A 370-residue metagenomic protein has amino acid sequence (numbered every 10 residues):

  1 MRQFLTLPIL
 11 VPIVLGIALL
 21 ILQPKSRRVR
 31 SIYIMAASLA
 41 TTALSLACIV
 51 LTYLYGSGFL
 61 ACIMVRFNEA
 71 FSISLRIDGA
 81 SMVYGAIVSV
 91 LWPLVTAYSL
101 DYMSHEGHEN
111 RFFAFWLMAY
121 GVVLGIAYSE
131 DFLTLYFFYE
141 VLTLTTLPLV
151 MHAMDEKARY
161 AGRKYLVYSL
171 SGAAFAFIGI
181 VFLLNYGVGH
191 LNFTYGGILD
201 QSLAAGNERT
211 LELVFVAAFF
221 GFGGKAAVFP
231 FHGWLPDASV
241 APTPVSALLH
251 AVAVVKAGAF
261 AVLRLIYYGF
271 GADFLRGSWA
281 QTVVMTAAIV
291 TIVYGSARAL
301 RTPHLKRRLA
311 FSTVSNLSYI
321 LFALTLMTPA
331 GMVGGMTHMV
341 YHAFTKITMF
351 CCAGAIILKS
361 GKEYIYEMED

Functional and structural regions predicted by a protein language model:
M1-T6, A18-A114, G189-D200: Transmembrane helix-loop-helix hairpins at membrane boundaries of multipass inner-membrane proteins
L10-V11, M82-L91, V283-V290: Hydrophobic alpha-helical transmembrane segments
L10-V14, A40, F138-T145, F344 (+1 more regions): Membrane-embedded alpha-helical segments of multi-pass membrane proteins, especially the transmembrane helices
V14-L15, R30, I365: Residue-level signal for cytosolic alpha-helical hairpin/rod architecture
G16-I17, W234: Residue-level detector of alpha-helical secondary structure
I63-G85, F132-L135, Y139-V150, F222: Membrane-interface helix-loop-helix modules in multi-pass inner-membrane proteins
L94-S104, N110, M118-L135, T145-D370: Hydrophobic transmembrane alpha-helices and their helix-loop junctions in integral membrane proteins
